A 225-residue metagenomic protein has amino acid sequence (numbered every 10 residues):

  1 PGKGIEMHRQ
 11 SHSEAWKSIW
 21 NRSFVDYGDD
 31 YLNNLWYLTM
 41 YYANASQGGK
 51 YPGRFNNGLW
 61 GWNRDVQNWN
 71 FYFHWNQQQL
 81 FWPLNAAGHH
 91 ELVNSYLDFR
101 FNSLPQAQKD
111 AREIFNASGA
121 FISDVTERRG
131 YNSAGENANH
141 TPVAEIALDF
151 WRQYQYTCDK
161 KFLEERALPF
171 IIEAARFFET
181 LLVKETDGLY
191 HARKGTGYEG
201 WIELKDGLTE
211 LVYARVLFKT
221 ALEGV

Functional and structural regions predicted by a protein language model:
P1-N70, H90, N102-K109: Acidic/polar, glycine-enriched structural segments that form the non-catalytic walls/loops of the carbohydrate-binding
R9, V25-L32, W36, F73 (+7 more regions): Solvent-exposed, acidic/flexible segments
N21, M40-Q47, N85, F101-P105 (+4 more regions): Sec-exported extracytoplasmic/periplasmic mature domains
Y31, L35-L38, L92-S103, F162-F178 (+1 more regions): Extended, well-ordered alpha-helical scaffold segments
W36, A43, H74-S118: Carboxylate/His-rich catalytic cores and anion/metal-binding grooves
Y42-A45, Q77-V93, A144-K160, E164: Alpha-helical support elements that line or immediately flank enzyme active sites and cofactor-binding pockets
N44-F55, P83, V93-Y96, L181-K184: Short, solvent-exposed loop/turn and secondary-structure capping segments
F55-N70, A117-E165, P169, E173-V225: The feature captures the catalytic groove of carbohydrate-active enzymes
